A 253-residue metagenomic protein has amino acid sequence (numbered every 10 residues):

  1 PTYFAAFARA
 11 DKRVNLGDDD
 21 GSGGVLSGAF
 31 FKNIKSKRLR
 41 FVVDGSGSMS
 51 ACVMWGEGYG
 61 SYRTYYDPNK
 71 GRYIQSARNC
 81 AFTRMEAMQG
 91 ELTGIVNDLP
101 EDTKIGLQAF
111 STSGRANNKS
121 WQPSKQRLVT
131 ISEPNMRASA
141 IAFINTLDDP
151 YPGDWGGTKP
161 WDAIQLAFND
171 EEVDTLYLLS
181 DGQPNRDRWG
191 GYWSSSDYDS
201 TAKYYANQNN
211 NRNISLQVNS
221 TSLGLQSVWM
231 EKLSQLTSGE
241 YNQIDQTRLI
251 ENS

Functional and structural regions predicted by a protein language model:
P1-I74: Acidic, polar low-complexity linker/tail segments
N33, K37, V43, G56 (+6 more regions): Soluble non-cytosolic domains of exported or imported proteins
I34-V42, S46, G90, P100-D102 (+3 more regions): Extracytoplasmic
V43-S46, M88, L107-T112, A167 (+3 more regions): DG-centered beta-turn motif at the end of beta-strands
M49-V53, G114-S124, P160, P184-Y198 (+2 more regions): Extracytoplasmic/secreted cell-surface and envelope-processing proteins
F82, P123-Y177, P184-N185, S220-W229: Von Willebrand factor
F82-D102, G106-Q108: An active-site-proximal "capping" alpha-helix that borders the catalytic cofactor pocket
P150-D154, G182-D245: VWA/integrin I-like adhesion module and closely mimicked acidic/polar interface patches used
